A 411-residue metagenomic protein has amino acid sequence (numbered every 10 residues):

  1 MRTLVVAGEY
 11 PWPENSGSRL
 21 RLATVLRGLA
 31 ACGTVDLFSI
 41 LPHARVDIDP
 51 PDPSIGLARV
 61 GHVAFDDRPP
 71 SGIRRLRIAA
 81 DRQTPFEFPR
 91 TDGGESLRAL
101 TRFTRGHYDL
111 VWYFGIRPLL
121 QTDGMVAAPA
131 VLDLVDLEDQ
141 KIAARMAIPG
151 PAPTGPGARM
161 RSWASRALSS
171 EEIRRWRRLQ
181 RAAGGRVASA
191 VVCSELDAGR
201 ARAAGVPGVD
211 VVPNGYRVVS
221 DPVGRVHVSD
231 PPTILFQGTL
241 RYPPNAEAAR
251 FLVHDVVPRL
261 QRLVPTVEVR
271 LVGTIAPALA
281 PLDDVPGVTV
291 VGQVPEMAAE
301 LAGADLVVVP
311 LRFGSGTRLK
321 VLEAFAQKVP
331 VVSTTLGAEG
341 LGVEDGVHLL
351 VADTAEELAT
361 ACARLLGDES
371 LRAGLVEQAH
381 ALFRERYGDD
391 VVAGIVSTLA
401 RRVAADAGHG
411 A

Functional and structural regions predicted by a protein language model:
M1-H62, G106: N-terminal subdomain of nucleotide-sugar transferases
R21, W176-R177, A183-G185, R200-P207 (+1 more regions): Conserved catalytic-core segment of nucleotide-activated headgroup transferases in glycan assembly
P69-L120, G124-M125, A158-R186: Conserved nucleotide-sugar donor-binding subdomain of glycosyltransferases
T91, G367-A400: A charged, aromatic-enriched C-terminal amphipathic alpha-helix characteristic of glycosyltransferases across folds
A188, A299-G316, Q327-P330: Acidic donor-binding loop of glycosyltransferase active sites
K320-E323, P330-T334: Short hydrophobic beta-strand element within catalytic cores of glycosyltransferases and related nucleotide-activated
T335-V351: Short acidic/histidine- and often glycine-rich active-site loop of Leloir-type glycosyltransferases that engages
L349-E356, R364-E369: Conserved acidic donor-binding segment of nucleotide-sugar-dependent glycosyltransferases
